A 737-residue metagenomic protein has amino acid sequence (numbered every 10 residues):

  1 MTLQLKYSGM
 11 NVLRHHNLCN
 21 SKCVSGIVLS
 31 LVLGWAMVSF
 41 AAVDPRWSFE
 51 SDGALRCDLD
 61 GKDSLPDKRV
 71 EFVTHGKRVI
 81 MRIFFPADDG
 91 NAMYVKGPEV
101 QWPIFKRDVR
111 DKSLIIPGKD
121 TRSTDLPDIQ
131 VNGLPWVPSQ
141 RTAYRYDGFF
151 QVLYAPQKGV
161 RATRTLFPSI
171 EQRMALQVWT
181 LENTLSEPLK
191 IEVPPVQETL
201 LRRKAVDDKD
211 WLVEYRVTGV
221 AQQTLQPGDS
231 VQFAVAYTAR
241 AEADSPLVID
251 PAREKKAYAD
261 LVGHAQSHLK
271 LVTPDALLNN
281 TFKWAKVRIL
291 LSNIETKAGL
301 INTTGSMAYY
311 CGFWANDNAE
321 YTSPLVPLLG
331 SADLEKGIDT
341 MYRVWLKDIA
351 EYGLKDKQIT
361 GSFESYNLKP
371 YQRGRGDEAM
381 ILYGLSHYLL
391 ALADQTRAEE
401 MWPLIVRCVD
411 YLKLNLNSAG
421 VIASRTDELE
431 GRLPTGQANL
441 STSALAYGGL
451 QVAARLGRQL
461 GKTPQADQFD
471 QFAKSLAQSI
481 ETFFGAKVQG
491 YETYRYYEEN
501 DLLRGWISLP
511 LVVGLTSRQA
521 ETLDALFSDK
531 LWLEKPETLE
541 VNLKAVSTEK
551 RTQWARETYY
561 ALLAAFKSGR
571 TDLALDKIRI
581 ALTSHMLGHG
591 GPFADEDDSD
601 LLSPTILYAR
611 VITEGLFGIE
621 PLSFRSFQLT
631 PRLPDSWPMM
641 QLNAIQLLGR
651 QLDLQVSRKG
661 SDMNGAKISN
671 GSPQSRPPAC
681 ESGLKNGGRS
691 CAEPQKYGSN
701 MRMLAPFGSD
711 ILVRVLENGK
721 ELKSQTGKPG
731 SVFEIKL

Functional and structural regions predicted by a protein language model:
M1-S21: N-terminal secretory signal peptides that target proteins for export/translocation
N20, V38-N280, L328-A332, R570-A574 (+7 more regions): Terminal accessory carbohydrate-recognition/targeting modules of carbohydrate-active enzymes
G26-A36: Bacterial N-terminal signal peptides
N183, Q223-L225, V231, Y310-A419 (+6 more regions): Aromatic-rich carbohydrate-recognition surfaces in CAZymes
T224-Q226, L247-P251, H268-D275, C311 (+9 more regions): Hydrophobic alpha-helical scaffolding
V272-F313, G337-R373, W402, C408-A438 (+3 more regions): Extended glycan-interaction surfaces of carbohydrate-active proteins
V272-N279, L325-Y342, L389-V406, A454-K474 (+3 more regions): Structural helix-adjacent loops and short alpha-helical linkers that scaffold large soluble proteins
P464-T493, E521-R650: Non-catalytic carbohydrate-binding regions of carbohydrate-active enzymes
